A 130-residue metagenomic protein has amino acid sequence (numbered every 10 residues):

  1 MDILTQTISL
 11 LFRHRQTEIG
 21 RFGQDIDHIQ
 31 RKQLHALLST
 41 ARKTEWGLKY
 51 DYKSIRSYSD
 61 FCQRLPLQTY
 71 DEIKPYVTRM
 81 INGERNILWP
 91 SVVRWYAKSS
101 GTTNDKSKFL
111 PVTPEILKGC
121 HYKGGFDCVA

Functional and structural regions predicted by a protein language model:
M1-K98, N104-A130: Nucleotide 5′-phosphate-binding alpha/beta core
